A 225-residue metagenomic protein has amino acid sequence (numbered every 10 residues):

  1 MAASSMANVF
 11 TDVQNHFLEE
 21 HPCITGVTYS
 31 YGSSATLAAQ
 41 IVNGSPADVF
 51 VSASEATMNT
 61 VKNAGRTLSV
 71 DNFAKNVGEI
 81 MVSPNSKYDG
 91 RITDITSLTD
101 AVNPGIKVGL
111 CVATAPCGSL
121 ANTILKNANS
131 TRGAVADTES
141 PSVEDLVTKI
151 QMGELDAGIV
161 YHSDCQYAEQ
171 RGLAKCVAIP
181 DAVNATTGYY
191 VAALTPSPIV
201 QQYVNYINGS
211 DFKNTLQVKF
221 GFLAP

Functional and structural regions predicted by a protein language model:
M1-P22, T28-S30, A35, A39-N43 (+4 more regions): Exported/periplasmic ABC-transporter solute-binding proteins
V51: Short active-site segment of divalent metal-dependent hydrolases/proteases that encodes the spacing between
G65-D71: Central helical "cap/lid" subdomain
